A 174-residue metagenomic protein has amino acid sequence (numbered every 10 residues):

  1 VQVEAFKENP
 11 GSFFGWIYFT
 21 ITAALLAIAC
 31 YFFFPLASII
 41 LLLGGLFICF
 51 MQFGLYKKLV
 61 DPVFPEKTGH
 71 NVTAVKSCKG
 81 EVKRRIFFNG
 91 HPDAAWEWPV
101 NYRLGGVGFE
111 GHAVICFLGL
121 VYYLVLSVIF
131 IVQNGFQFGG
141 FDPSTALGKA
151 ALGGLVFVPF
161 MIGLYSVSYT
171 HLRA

Functional and structural regions predicted by a protein language model:
V1-S77, P99-P143, L147: A non-catalytic alpha/beta surface segment that caps or lines the substrate-entry region of metallo-dependent hydrolase
L42-I48, A151-L164: Alpha-helical membrane-embedded segments
K57, L164-Y169: Membrane-helix interfacial anchor on the cytosolic side
K79-R85: Proline/glycine-enriched tight loop/beta-turn segments at coil->beta junctions that connect or precede beta-strands
E81, D93-E97: Short, acidic Gly/Pro/Ser/Thr-rich loop/turn segments
N89-H91: Short beta-strand segments
T170-A174: Conserved small/polar residues in nucleotide/adenosyl-binding loops
